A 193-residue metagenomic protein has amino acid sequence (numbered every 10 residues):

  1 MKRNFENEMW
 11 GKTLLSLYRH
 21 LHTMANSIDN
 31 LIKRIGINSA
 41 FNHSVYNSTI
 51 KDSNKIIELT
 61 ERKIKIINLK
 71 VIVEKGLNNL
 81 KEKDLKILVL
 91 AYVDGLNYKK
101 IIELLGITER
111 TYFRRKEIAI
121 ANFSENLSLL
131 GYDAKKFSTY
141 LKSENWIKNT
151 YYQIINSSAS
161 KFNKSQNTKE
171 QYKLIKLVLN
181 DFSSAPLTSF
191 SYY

Functional and structural regions predicted by a protein language model:
M1-G76, E125-Y193: N-terminal interaction/assembly modules
G11-L14, D84, Y98: Short runs of predominantly hydrophobic/aromatic residues within well-ordered alpha helices that form helix-helix
T60, I67, I107, T111-F113: Short alpha-helical segments used as structural interaction elements across diverse proteins
L77-L80, I102: Short, charge-rich binding segments
N79-L96: Short amphipathic alpha helix immediately N-terminal
D94-T111: Helix-turn-helix DNA-binding module
Y112-L130: DNA major-groove recognition helices of helix-turn-helix
